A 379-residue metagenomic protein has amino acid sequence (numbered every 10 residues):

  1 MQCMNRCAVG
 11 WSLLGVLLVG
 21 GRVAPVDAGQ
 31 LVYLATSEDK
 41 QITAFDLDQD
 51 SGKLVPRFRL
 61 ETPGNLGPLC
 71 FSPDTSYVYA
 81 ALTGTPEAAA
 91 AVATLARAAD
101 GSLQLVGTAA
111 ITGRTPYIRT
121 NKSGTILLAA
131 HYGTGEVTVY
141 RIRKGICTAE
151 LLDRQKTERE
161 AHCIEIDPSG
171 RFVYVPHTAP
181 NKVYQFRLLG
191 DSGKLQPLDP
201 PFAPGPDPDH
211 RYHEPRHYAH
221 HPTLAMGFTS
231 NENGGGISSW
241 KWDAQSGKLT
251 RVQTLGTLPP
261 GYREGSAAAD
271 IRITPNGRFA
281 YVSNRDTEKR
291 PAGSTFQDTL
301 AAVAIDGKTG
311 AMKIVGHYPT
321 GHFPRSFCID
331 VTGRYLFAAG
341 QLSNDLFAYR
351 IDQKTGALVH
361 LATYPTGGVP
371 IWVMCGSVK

Functional and structural regions predicted by a protein language model:
V26-Q49: An edge-strand/N-cap motif at the start of beta-rich repeat modules
D39-K40, T83-A88, G133-G135, P180-N181 (+3 more regions): Short glycine/acidic-enriched loop and turn motifs that connect beta-strands
F45-G52, L95-G101, Y140-C147, F186-K194 (+3 more regions): Short loop/turn segments immediately following beta-strands, especially the blade-tip and inter-blade linker loops
V55-E61, Q104-A109, E150-Q155, Q196-P208 (+3 more regions): A short beta-strand motif characteristic of beta-propeller blades
P56-G124: Blade-loop segments of beta-propeller domains
P63-D74, I111-I126, L151, Q155-F172 (+5 more regions): Beta-rich, blade/repeat-based domains predominating in secreted/periplasmic proteins but also intracellular
Y174-S238: Loop-centered beta-sheet repeat module
